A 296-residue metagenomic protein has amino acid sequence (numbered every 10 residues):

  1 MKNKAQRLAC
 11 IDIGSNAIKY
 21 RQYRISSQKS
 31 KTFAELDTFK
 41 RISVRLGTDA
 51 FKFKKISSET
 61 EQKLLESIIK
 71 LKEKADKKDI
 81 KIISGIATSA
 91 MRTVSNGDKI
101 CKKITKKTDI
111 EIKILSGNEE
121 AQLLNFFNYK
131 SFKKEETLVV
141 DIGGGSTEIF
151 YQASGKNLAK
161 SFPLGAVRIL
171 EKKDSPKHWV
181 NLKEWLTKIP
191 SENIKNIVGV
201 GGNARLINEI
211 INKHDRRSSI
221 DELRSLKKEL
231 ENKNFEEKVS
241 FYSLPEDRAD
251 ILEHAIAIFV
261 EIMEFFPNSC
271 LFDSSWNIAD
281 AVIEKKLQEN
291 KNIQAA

Functional and structural regions predicted by a protein language model:
K2-A34: N-terminal basic/disordered segments at the start of proteins
K2-K4, F132-K133, I142: Short solvent-exposed loop/turn micro-motifs enriched in small/polar/acidic residues
L8, Q22, D49-I80, T88-E136 (+1 more regions): Helical "lid/coupling" subdomains associated with nucleotide-phosphate turnover
I11, I42-V44, V140, I149 (+1 more regions): Preference for bulky hydrophobic residues occupying beta-strand positions in well-ordered beta-sheet regions
I11-A17, V140-T147, V200-N203, N277: A short acidic Gly-Thr/Ser loop motif
K31-R45, I69, A75-D76, S84: Conserved ATP-binding subdomain of kinase catalytic cores across diverse folds
